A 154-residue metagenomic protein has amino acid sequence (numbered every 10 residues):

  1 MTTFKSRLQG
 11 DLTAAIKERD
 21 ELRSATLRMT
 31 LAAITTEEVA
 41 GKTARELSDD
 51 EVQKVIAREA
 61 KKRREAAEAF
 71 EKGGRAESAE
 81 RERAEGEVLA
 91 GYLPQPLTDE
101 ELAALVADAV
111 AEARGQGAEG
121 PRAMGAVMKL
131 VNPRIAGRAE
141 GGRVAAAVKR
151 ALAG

Functional and structural regions predicted by a protein language model:
M1-G154: Charged, compositionally biased, marginally structured helical/coil segments
